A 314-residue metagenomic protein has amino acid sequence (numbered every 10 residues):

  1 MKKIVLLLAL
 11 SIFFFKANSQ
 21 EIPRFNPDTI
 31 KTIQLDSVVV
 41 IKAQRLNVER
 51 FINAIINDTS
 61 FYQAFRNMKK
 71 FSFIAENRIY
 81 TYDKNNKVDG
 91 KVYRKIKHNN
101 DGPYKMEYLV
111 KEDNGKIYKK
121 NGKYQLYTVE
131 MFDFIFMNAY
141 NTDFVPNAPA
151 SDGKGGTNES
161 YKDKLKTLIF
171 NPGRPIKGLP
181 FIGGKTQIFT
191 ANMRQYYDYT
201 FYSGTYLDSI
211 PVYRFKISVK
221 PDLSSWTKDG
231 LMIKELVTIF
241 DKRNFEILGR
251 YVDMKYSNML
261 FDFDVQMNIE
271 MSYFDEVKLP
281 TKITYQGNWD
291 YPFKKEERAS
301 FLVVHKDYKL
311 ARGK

Functional and structural regions predicted by a protein language model:
M1-N26: Bacterial Sec-dependent N-terminal signal peptides
L8, F13, P27-T29, G204 (+3 more regions): Residues embedded in well-ordered secondary-structure elements
F14-F15, S19, F61, L260-F261 (+1 more regions): Alpha-helix boundary/interfacial micro-motifs
F14-K16, I182, E246: Compositionally biased, low-structure terminal segments
I22-V212, I217-W226, E297-K314: Structured extracytoplasmic
T186-N192, D208-G313: Gly/Pro-enriched, hydrophobic low-complexity segments that function as extracytoplasmic propeptides/linkers
